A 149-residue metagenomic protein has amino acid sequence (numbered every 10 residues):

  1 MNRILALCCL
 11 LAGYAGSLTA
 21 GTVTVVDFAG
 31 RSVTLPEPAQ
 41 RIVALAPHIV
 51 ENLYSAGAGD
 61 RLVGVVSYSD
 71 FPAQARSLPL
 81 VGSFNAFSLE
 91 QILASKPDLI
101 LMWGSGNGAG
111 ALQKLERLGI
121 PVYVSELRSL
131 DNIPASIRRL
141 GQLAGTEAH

Functional and structural regions predicted by a protein language model:
R3-L10, A15-V50, A148-H149: Bacterial Sec-exported substrate-binding components of ABC uptake systems
A20, G57, A75-R76, R117-G119: Short, well-ordered coil/turn elements that cap or connect secondary structure elements
V23-V25, R31-S32, D98-L99, W103 (+1 more regions): Extracytoplasmic substrate-binding proteins
D27, E37, F84-F87, A135: Short, conserved clusters of charged catalytic residues that mark active-site and nucleotide-handling motifs
P36, G57-G59, P121: Extracytoplasmic "Venus flytrap"/periplasmic binding protein-like
R41-S95, L99-G106, A111: A short, structured surface patch at a secondary-structure boundary
